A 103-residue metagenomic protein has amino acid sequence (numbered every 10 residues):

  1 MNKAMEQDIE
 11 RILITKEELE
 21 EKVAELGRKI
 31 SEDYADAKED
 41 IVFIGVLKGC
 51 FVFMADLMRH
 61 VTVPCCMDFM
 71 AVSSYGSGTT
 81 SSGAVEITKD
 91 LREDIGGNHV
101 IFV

Functional and structural regions predicted by a protein language model:
M1-V103: PRPP-associated nucleotide enzymes
